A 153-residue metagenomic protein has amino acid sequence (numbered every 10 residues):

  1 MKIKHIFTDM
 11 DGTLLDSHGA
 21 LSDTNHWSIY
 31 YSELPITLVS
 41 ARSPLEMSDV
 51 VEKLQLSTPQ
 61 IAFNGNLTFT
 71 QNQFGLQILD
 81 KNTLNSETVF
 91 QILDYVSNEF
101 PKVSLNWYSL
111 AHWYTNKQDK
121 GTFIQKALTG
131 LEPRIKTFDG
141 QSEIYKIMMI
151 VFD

Functional and structural regions predicted by a protein language model:
M1, Y30, N98-E99, G140-S142: Flexible, charged surface loops at secondary-structure boundaries
K2-G19: Asp-based phosphoryl-transfer active-site loop
T8, F69-Q73, G140-S142: Short, basic/glycine-rich phosphate-binding loops at helix/coil junctions that contact nucleotide phosphates
D9, F63, I150: Conserved residues at the C-terminal ends of beta-strands
A20-G121: Active-site phosphate-binding/coordination module
V103-S104, Y108-D153: Conserved acidic, metal-coordinating active-site core of Asp-based, Mg2+-dependent phosphoryl-transfer enzymes
